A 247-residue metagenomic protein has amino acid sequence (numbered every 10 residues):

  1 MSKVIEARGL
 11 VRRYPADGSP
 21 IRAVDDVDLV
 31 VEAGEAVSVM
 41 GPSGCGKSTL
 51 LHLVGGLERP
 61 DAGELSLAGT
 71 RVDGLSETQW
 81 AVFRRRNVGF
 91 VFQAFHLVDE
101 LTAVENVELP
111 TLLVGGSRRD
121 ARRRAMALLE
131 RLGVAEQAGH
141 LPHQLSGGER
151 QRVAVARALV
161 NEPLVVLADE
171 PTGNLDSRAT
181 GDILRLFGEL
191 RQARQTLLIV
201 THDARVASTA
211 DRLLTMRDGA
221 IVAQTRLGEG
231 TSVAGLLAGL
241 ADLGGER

Functional and structural regions predicted by a protein language model:
M1, G245-R247: C-terminal end-of-chain micro-motif
V4-A210, M216-D218: ABC family nucleotide-binding domain
A220-G244: Conserved beta-strand-loop-alpha-helix hinge in the C-terminal portion of ABC ATPase nucleotide-binding domains
